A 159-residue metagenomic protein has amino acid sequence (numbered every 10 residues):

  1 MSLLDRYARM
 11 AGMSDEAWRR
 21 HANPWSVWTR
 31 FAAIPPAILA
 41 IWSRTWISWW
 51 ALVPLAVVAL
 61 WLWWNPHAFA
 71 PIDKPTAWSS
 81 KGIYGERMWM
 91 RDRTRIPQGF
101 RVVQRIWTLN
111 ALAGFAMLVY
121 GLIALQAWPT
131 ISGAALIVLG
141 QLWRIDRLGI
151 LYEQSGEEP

Functional and structural regions predicted by a protein language model:
M1-A33, R144-P159: Cytosolic-side membrane-entry/anchor segment at the start of a transmembrane helix
M1-M10, K74-W89: Short, charged cytosolic
E16-P54, I106, L122: Long, highly hydrophobic alpha-helical transmembrane signal-anchor segments
F31, I41-D73, G140-L142: Hydrophobic alpha-helical membrane-embedded segments
I38, W42, R105-T130: Alpha-helical transmembrane segments and their membrane-interface junctions in multi-pass membrane proteins
H67-K81, L148-P159: A cytosolic-side transmembrane-helix exit/cap motif
S79-I106: Short membrane-interface loop/juxtamembrane segments of multi-pass integral membrane proteins
V119-P159: Membrane-interacting alpha-helical segments
